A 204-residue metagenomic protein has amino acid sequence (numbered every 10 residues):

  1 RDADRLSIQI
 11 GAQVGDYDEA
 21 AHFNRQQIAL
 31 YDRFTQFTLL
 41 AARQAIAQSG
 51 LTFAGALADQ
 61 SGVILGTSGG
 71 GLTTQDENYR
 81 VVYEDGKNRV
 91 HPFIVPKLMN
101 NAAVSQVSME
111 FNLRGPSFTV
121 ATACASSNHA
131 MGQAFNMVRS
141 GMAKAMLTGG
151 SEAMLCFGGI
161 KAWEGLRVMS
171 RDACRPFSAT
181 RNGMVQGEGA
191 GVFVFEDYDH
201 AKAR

Functional and structural regions predicted by a protein language model:
R1-G70, T74-G115, N136, L155-K161 (+3 more regions): Conserved "HGTGT" condensation-loop signature of ketosynthase/thiolase-family condensing enzymes that catalyze
P116-T122: Short loop-beta-helix segment that forms the pyridoxal 5′-phosphate
S127: Short conserved active-site loop signatures built around small residues
A130: Active-site histidine-anchored catalytic micro-motif
Q133: Internal active-site segments that recognize and position negatively charged phosphoryl groups and nucleotide moieties
M142-M146: Short, high-confidence coil segments that cap the C-terminus of an alpha-helix and link into the following beta-strand
G149: Conserved residues at the C-terminal ends of beta-strands
E152: Flexible, active-site-proximal loop/turn residues at the rims of small-molecule/cofactor binding pockets and catalytic
